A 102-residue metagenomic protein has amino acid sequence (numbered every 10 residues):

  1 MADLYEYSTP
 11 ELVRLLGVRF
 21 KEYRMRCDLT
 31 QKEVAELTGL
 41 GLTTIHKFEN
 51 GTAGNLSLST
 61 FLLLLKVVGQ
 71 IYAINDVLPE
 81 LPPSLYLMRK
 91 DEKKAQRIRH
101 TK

Functional and structural regions predicted by a protein language model:
A2-R26: A short, Lys/Arg-rich alpha-helix, primarily the initiator
L16, T44, S57-T60, Q70: Amphipathic alpha-helical interface surfaces
V18-E36, A95-T101: Short basic helix-loop element that most often maps to the first helix and adjoining turn of HTH DNA-binding modules
D28-K47, T52: Short alpha-helical DNA-recognition segment
T52-L65: Short, basic-rich loop-to-helix N-cap that marks the start of a DNA-contacting helix
L63-L81: Intrinsically disordered, low-complexity basic tails/linkers immediately adjacent to helix-turn-helix/homeobox/MYB/SANT
N75-K102: Short, charged recognition helix plus adjacent turn of helix-turn-helix-like nucleic-acid-binding domains
